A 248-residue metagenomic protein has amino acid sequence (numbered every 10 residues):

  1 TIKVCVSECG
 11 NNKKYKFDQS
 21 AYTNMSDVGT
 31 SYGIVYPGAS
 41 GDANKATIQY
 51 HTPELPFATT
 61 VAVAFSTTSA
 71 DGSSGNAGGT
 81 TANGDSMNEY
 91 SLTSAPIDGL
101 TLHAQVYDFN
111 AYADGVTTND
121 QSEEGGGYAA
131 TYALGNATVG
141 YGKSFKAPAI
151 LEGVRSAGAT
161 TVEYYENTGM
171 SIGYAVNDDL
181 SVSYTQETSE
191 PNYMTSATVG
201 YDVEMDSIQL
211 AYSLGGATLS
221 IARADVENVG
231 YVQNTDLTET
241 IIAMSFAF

Functional and structural regions predicted by a protein language model:
T1-F248: Outer-membrane beta-barrel proteins
